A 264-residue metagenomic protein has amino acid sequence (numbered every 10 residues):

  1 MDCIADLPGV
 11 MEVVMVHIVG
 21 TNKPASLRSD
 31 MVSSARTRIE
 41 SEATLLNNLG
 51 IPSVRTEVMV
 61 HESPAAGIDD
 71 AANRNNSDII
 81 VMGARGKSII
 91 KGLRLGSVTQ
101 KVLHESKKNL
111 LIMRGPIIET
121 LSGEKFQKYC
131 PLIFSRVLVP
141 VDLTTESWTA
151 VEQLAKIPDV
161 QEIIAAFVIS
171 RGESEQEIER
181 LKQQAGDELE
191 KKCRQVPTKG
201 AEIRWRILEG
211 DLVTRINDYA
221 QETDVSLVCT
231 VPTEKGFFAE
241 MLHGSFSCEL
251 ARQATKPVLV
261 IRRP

Functional and structural regions predicted by a protein language model:
M1-S29, P131-E179, R194-A201, Q253: Small/aliphatic-rich secondary-structure junction motif
A5-D6, A72-S122, Q221-P264: Gly/Ser-rich helix-loop-strand patches that form or flank binding pockets for ribonucleotide-derived cofactors
V14-V16, R55-M59, L111, I164-A166 (+2 more regions): General small-molecule cofactor/ligand-binding pocket signal
S26-L27, L93, S122-G123, A150-V151 (+3 more regions): Short, well-ordered secondary-structure micro-motifs
S29-E40, E179-E190: Short, surface-exposed alpha-helical segments at coil->helix boundaries
T44-I80, E119-T120, P197-V228, T233-F238: Structural beta-alpha unit
G67, T149-A150, E188, R215: Well-ordered alpha-helical segments embedded in enzymatic catalytic cores
T120-C130: A short, basic/flexible loop-to-alpha-helix module at the beginning of a structural domain
